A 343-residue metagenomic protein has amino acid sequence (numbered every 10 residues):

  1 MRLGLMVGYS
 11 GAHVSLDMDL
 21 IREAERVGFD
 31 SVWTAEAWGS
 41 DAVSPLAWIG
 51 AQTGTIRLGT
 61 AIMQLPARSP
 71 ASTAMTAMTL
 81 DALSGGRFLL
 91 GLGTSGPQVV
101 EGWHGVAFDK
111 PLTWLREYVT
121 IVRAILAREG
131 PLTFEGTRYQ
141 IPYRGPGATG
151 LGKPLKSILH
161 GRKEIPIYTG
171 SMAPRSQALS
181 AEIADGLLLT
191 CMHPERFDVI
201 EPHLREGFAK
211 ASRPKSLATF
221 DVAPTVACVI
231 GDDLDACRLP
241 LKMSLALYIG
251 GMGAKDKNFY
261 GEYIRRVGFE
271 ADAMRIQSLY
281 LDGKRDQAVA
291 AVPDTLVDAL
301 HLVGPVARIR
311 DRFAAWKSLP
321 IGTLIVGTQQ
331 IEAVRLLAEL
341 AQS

Functional and structural regions predicted by a protein language model:
M1-S343: Active-site-adjacent structural elements that line small-molecule/cofactor binding pockets in enzymes
